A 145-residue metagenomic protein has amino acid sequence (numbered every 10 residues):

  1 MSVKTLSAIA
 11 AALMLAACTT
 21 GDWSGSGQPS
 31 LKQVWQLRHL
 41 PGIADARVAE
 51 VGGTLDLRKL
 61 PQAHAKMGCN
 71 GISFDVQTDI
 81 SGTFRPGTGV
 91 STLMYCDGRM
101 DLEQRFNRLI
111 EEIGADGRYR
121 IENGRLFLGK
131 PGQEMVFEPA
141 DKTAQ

Functional and structural regions predicted by a protein language model:
M1-C18: Sec-dependent bacterial lipoprotein signal peptides
C18-Q145: Lipid interaction determinants
